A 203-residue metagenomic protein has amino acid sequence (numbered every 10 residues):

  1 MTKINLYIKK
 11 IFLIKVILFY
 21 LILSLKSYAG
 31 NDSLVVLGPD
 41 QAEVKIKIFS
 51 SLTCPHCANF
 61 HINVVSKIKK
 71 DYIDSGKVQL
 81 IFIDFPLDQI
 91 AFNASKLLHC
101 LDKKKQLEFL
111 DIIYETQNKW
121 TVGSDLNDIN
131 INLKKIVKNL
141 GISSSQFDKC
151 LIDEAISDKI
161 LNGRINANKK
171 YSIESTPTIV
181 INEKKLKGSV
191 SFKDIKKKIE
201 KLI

Functional and structural regions predicted by a protein language model:
T2-D88, F92, K134, K138 (+2 more regions): Extracytoplasmic thiol/disulfide redox context detector
P86-S175, V180-K193, K197-I203: Cysteine-centric redox/oxidoreductase cores and disulfide-bonded domains
